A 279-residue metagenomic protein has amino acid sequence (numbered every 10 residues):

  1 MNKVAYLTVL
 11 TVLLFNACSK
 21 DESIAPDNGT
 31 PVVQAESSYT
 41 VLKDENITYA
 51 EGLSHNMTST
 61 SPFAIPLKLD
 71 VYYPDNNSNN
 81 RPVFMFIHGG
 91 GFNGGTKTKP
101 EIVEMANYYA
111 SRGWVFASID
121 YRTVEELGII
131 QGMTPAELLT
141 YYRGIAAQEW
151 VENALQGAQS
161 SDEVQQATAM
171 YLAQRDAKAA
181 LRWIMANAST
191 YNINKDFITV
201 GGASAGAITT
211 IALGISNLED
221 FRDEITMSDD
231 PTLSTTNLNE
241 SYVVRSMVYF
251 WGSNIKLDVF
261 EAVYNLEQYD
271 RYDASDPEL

Functional and structural regions predicted by a protein language model:
L14-A17: C-terminal motif of bacterial Sec signal peptides marking the signal peptidase cleavage site
S19-E22: Bacterial signal peptide processing site
P26-N79, M170: N-terminal cap/lid segment of alpha/beta-hydrolase-fold proteins
N80-G91: Short beta-strand element of the alpha/beta-hydrolase
V83, A110-R122, T199, S246: A fold-wide structural signal in alpha/beta-hydrolase
T98-I119, P135-E137: Short amphipathic alpha-helix adjacent to the substrate-entry channel of hydrolases
A136-R175, R182-V200: Gly/Ser-rich "nucleophile elbow"/oxyanion-hole loop immediately N-terminal to the catalytic nucleophile in hydrolases
L172-R175, A179-D276: Primarily recognizes the serine-hydrolase "nucleophile elbow" in alpha/beta-hydrolase and SGNH/GDSL folds
